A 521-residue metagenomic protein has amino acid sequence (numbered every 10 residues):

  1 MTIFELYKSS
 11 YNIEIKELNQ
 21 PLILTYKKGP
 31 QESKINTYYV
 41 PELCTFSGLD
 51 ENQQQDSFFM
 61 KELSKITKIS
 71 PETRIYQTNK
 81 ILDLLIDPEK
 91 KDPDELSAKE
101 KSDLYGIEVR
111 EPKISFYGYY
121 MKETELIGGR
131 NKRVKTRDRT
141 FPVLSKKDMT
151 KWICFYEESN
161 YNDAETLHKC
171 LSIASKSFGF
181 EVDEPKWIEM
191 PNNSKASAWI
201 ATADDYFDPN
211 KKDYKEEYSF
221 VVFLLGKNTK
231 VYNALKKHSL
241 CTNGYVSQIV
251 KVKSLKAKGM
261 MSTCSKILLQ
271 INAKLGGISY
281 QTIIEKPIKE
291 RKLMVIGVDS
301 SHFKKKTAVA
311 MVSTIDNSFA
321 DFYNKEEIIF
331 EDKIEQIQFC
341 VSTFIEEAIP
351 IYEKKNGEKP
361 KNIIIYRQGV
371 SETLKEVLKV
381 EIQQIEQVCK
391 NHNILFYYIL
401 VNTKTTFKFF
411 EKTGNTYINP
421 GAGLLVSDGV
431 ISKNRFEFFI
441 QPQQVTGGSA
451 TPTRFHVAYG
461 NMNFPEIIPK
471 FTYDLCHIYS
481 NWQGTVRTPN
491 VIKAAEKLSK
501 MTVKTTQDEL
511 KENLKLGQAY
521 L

Functional and structural regions predicted by a protein language model:
M1-K292, S318-Q338, G517-L521: Extended, highly charged clamp/arch subdomains and adjacent linkers that form or line substrate-binding channels
N19, S159, K176, E181 (+3 more regions): Long, contiguous domain-sized segments
